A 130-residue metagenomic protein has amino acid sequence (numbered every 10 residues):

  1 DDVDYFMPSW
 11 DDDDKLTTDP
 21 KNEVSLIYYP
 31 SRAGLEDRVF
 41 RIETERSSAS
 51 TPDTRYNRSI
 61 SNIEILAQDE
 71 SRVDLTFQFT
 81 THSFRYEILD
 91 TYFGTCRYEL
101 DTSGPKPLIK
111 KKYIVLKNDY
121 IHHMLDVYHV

Functional and structural regions predicted by a protein language model:
D2-L75: A solvent-exposed, acidic/Ser-Thr-rich amphipathic alpha-helical stretch
E64-V130: A beta-strand edge to alpha-helix "cap/lid" segment located at domain peripheries
